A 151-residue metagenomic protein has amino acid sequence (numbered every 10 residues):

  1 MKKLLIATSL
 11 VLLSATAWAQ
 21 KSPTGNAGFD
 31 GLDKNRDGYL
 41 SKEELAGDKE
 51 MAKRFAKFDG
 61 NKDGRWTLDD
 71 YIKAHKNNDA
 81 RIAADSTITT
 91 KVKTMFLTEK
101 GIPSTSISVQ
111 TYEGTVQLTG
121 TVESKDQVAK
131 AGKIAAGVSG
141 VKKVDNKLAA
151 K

Functional and structural regions predicted by a protein language model:
K2-L12, T16-K151: N-terminal targeting leaders
